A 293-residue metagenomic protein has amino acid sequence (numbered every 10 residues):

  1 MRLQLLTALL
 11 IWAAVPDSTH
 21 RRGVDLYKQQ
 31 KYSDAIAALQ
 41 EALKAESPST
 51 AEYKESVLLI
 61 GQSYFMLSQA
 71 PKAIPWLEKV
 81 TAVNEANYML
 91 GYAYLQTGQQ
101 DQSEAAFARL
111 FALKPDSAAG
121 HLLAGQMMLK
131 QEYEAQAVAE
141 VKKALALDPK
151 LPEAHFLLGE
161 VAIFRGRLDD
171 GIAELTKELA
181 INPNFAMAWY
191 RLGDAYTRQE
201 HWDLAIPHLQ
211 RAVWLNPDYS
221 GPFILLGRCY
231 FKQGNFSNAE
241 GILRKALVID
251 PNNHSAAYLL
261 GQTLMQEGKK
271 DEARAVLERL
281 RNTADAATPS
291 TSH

Functional and structural regions predicted by a protein language model:
T7-L58, Q62-S68, T81, H293: N-terminal leader/linker segments that initiate helical-solenoid repeat arrays
P16, T50, K54, N84-Y88 (+6 more regions): Helix-start (N-cap) detector for alpha-helical repeat units in TPR-like alpha-solenoids, especially tetratricopeptide
S33-D34, L67-W76, T97-R109, Q131-K143 (+4 more regions): Structural signature of tandem alpha-helical TPR/SEL1-like repeats, specifically the intra-repeat loop/turn
A45, S49, K79-V83, L113 (+5 more regions): Structural marker of alpha-solenoid helical repeat scaffolds
H254-H293: Terminal, low-structured helical/coil segments at or just beyond the last alpha-helical repeat
